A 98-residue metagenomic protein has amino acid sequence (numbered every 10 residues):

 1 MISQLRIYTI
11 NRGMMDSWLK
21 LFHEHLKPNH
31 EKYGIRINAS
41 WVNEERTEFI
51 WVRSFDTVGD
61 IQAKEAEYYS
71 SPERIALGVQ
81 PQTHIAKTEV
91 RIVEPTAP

Functional and structural regions predicted by a protein language model:
M1-I2, P98: Absolute protein N-terminus
I2-R6, W18, N29-H30, F49-V52: Short, structured motif recognition centered on aromatic/hydrophobic residues
Y8-I10, R53-T57: Short beta-strand-to-loop capping motifs
N11, L26, P72-L77: Hydrophobic small-molecule pocket/channel-lining residues, especially in calycin-type beta-barrels
M14-N38: Short amphipathic alpha-helical segments
D16-W18, T57-Y68: Short amphipathic alpha-helices within nucleic acid-binding modules
L21-E24, E67-S70, Q80-T83: Residues within well-ordered alpha-helical secondary structure of globular protein domains
Y33-I50, D56, E73-P98: Glycine-rich beta-strand-turn "strand-cap" elements at beta-sheet edges
